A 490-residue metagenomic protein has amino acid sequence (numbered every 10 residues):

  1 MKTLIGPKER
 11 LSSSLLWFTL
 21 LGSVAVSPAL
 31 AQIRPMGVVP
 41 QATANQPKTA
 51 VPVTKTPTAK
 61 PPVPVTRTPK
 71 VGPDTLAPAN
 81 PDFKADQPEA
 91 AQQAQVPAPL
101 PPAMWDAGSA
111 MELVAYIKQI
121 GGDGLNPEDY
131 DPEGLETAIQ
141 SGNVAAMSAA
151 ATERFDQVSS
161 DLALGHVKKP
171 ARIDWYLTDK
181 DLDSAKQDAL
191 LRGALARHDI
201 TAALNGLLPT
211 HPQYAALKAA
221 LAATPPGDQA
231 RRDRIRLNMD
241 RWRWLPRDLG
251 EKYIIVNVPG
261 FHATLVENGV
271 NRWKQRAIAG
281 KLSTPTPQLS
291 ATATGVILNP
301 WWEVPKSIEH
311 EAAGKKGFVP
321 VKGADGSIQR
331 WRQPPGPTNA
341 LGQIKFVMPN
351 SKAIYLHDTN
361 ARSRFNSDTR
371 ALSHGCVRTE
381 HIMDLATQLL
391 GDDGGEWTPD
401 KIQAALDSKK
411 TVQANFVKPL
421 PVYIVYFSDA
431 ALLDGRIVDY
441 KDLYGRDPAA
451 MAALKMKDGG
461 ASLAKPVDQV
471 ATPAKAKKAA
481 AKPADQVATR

Functional and structural regions predicted by a protein language model:
M1-I33: Sec-dependent N-terminal signal peptides
K2, Q32, M36, V51 (+7 more regions): Well-ordered beta-sheet/strand-loop patches within structured domains
P7, V26-P28, P40-Q41, V53-K55 (+3 more regions): Intrinsic disorder/low-complexity segments, especially N-terminal tails and targeting/processing regions
A25-P28, A115-K118, Y130, L135 (+3 more regions): Generic hydrophobic, helix-prone segments enriched in Leu/Val/Ile
R34, V39-A44, V51, P57-K180: Cationic-aromatic interfacial patches
